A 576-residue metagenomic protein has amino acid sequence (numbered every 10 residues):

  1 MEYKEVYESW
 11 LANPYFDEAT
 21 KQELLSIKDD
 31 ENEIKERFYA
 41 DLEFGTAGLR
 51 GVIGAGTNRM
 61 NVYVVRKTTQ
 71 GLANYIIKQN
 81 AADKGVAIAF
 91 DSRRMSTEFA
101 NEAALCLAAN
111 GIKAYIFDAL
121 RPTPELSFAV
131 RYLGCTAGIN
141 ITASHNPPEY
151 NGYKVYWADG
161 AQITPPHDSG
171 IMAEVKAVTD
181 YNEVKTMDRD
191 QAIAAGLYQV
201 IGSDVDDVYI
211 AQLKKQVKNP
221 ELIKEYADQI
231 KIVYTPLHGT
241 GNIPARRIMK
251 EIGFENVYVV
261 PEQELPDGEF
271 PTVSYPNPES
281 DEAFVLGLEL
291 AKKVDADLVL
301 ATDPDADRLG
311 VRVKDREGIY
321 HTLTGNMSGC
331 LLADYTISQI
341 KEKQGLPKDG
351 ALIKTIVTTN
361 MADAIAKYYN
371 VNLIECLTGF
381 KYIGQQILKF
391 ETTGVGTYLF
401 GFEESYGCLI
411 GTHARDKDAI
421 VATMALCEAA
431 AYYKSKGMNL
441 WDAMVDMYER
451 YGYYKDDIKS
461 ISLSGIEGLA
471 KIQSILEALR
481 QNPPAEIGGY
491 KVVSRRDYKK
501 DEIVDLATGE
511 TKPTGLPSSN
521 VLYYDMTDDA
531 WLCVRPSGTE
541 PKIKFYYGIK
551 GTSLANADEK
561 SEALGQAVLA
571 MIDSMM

Functional and structural regions predicted by a protein language model:
Y7-A103, A192-I232, T240: An N-terminal, well-structured beta->alpha segment
E33-L42, N151-A283, E289-A291: Gly/Ser/Thr-enriched, mixed-charge loops and adjacent short helices that form phosphate/oxyanion-binding elements
F38-N58, A143-N146, I232, P236-I248 (+4 more regions): Conserved phosphate/anionic-ligand binding catalytic regions in large, soluble enzymes, centered on
A87-Y150, K250, E255-G310: N-terminal small/polar loop signature for handling phosphorylated ligands or for N-terminal nucleophile
F99-L107, Y150-W157, D307-N326, A362-I365: Short Gly/Thr/Asp-enriched flexible loops that form oxyanion-binding sites at enzyme active sites
Y156-T186, N326-D349, K354-A362, A419 (+1 more regions): Glycine-rich phosphate-binding loop plus the immediately following alpha-helix
K292, A296-L298, I319-H321, Q339-R535 (+3 more regions): Phosphate-binding and adjacent anionic-ligand microenvironments
